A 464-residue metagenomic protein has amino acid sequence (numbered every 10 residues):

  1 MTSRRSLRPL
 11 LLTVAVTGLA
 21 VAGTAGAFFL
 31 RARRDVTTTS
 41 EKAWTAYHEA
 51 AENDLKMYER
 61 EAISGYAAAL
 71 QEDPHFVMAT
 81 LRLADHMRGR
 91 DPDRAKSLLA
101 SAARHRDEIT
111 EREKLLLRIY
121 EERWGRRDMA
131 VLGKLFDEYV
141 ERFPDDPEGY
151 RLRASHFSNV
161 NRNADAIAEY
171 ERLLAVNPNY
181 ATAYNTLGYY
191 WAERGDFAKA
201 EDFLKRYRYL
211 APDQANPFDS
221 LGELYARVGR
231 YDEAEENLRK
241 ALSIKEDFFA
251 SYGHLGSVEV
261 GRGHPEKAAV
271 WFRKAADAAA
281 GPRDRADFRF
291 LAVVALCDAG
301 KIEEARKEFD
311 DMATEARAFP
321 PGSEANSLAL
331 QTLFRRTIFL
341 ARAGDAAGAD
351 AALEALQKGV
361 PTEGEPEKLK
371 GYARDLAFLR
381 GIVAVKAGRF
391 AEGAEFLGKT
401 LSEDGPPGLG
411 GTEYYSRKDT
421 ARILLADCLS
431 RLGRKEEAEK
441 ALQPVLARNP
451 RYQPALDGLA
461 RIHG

Functional and structural regions predicted by a protein language model:
T2-T13, G18-E169, L174-A183, Y189 (+3 more regions): Acidic, proline/glycine-rich low-complexity intrinsically disordered segments
A43-W44, V77-M78, T110-R112, P147-E148 (+9 more regions): Helix-start (N-cap) detector for alpha-helical repeat units in TPR-like alpha-solenoids, especially tetratricopeptide
A51, D85, Y120-E121, S155 (+8 more regions): Residue-level recognition of tetratricopeptide repeat
L55-K56, G89, W124-G125, N159-V160 (+7 more regions): Register position in tetratricopeptide repeats
A68-A69, S101-H105, E138-Y139, R172-L173 (+7 more regions): Canonical positions in the second alpha-helix
E72, H105, R142-F143, V176 (+7 more regions): Structural marker of alpha-solenoid helical repeat scaffolds
